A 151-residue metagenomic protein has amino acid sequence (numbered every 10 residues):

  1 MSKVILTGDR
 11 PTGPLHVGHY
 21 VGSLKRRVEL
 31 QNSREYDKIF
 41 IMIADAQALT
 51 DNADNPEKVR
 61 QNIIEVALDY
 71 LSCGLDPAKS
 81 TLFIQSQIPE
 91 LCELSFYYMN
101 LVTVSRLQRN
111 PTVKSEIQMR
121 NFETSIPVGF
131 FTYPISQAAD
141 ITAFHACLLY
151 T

Functional and structural regions predicted by a protein language model:
S2-A139, A146: N-terminal Rossmann-like or analogous alpha/beta NTP/dinucleotide-binding catalytic cores that position adenine
Y150-T151: Conserved small/polar residues in nucleotide/adenosyl-binding loops
